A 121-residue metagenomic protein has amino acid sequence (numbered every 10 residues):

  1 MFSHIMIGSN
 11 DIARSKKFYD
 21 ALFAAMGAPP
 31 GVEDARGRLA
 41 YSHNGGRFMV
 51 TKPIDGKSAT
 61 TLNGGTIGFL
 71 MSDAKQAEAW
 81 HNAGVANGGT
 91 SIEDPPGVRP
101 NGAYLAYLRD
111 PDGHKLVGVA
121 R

Functional and structural regions predicted by a protein language model:
M1-F2, R121: Absolute protein N-terminus
S3-N10, Y41, A59-A83, Y104-R109: Vicinal oxygen chelate
I7-F48: Core segments of cupin and vicinal oxygen chelate
S15, Y19, A77, G84: Hydrophobic pocket/interface hotspot
L22-G31, R47, D55-K57, G65 (+4 more regions): Long, contiguous binding/interaction regions
G37-L39, K52, D94: Extracytoplasmic/periplasmic beta-strand context in beta-sandwich domains, especially the cupredoxin/COX2 CuA-binding
A40-S42, R47-V50, L105-R109, V117: A short beta-strand motif that forms the metal-chelation/ATP-contact edge of phosphoryl-transfer active sites
N82-R121: Vicinal oxygen chelate
